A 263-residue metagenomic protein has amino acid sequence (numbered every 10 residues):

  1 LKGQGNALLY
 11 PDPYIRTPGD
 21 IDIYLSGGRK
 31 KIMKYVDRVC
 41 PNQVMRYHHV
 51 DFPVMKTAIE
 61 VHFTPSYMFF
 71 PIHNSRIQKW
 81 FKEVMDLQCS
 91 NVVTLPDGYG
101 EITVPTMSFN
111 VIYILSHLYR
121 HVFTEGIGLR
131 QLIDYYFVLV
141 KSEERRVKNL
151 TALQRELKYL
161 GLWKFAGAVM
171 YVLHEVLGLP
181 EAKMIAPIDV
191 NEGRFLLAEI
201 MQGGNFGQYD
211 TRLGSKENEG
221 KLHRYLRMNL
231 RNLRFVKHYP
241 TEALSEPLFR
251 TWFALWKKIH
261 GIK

Functional and structural regions predicted by a protein language model:
L1-G19, Y24-K263: Conserved NTP-donor binding/palm subdomain of two-metal-ion nucleotidyltransferases/polymerases, i.e., the charged
